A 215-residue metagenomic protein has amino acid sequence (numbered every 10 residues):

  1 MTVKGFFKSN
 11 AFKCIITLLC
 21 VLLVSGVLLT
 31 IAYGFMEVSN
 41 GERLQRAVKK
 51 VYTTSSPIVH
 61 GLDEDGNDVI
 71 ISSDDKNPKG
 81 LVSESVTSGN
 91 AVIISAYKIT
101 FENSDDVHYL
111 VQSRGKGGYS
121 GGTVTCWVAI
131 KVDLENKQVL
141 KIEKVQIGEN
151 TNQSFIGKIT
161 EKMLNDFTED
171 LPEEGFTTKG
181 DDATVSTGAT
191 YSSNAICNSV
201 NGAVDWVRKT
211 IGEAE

Functional and structural regions predicted by a protein language model:
T2-E215: Flexible, solvent-exposed loop/hinge segments and secondary-structure transition points
